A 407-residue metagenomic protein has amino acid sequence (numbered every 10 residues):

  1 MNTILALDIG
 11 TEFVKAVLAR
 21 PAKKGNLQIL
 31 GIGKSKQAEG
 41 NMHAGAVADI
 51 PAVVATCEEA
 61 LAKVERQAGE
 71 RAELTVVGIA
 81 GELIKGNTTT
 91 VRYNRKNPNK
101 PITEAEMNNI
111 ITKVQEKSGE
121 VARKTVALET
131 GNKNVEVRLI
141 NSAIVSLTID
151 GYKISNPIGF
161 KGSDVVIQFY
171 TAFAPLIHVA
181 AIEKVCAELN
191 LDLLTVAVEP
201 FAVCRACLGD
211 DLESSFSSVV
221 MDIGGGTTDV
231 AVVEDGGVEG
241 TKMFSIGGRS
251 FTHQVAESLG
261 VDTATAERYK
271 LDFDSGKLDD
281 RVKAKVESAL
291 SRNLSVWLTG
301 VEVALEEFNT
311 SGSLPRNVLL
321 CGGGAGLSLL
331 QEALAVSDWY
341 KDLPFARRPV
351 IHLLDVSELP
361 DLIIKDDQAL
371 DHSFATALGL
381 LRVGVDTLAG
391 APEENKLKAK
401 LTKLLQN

Functional and structural regions predicted by a protein language model:
M1-F13, V17-T75, I79-S218, E239 (+5 more regions): Nucleotide/phosphate-binding catalytic cleft detector across ATP-hydrolyzing and phosphate-transferring enzymes
E12, S313-W339: Glycine-rich phosphate-binding loops at beta-strand->alpha-helix junctions
V77-E82, V318-G326, L354: Glycine-rich beta-strand-to-loop/alpha-helix junction loops that act as flexible
F201-G276: Acidic, glycine-rich loop-and-beta core segments that form the ion-binding/anion-interacting portion of active sites
G224, N293-L305: A general structural motif
V232-E234, K242-M243, L305, G322 (+1 more regions): Active-site proximal loops enriched in glycine and acidic residues that flank catalytic Cys/His/Asp and coordinate
E234, V336-I351: Catalytic phosphate/nucleotide-handling subdomain of diverse soluble enzymes
R347-Q406: Glycine-rich phosphate-binding/hydrolytic loop that grips phosphoryl groups
